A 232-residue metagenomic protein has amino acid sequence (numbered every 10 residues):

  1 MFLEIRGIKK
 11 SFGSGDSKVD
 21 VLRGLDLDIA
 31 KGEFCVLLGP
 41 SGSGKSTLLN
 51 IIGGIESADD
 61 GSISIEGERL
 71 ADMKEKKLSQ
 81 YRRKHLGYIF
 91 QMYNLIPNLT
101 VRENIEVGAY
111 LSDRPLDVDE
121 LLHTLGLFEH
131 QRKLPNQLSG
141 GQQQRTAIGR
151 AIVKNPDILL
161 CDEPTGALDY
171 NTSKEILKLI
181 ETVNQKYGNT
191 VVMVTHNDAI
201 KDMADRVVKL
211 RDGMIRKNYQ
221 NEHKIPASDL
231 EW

Functional and structural regions predicted by a protein language model:
F2-A204, K209: ABC family nucleotide-binding domain
M214-W232: Conserved beta-strand-loop-alpha-helix hinge in the C-terminal portion of ABC ATPase nucleotide-binding domains
